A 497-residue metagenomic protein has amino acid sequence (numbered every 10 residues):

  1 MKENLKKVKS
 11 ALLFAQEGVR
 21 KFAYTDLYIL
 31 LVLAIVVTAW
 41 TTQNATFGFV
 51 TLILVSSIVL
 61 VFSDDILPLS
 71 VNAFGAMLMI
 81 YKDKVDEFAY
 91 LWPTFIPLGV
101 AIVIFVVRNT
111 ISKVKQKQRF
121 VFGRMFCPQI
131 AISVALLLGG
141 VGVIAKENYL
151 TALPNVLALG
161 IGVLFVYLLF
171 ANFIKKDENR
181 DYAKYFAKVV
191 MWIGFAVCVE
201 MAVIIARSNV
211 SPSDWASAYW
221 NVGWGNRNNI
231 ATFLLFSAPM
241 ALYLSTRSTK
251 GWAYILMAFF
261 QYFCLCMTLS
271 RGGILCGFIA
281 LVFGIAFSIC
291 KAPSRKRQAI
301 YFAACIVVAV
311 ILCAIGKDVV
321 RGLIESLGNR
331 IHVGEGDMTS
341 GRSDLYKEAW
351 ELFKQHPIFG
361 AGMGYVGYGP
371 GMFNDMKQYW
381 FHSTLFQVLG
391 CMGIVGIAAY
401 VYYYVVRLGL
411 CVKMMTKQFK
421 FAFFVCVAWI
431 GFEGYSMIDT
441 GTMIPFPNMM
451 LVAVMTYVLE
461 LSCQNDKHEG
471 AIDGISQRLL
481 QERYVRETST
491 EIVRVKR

Functional and structural regions predicted by a protein language model:
E3-K7, L13-T110, G142, F432: N-terminal signal-anchor transmembrane segment
V32-V36, P239, F421-E491, R497: Transmembrane alpha-helices of multi-pass inner-membrane enzymes
F95-V100, M125-G139, N148-N172, Y185: Aromatic-anchored transmembrane helix interface
G140, Y182-S211, W224-C290, Y402 (+1 more regions): Alpha-helical transmembrane segments of multi-pass inner-membrane proteins
V199-I205, M267, S288-V333, W350-Q355: A membrane-periplasm/extracellular boundary helix in multi-pass inner-membrane enzymes that assemble envelope glycans
W215-W220, C313-K347, Y368-G371: Flexible juxtamembrane loops connecting transmembrane helices in multi-pass membrane enzymes that build or modify
A286, R295, M392-E433: Hydrophobic transmembrane alpha-helices and their immediate junctions
V333-M392: Long extracytoplasmic/lumenal interhelical loops at the membrane interface of multi-pass membrane proteins
